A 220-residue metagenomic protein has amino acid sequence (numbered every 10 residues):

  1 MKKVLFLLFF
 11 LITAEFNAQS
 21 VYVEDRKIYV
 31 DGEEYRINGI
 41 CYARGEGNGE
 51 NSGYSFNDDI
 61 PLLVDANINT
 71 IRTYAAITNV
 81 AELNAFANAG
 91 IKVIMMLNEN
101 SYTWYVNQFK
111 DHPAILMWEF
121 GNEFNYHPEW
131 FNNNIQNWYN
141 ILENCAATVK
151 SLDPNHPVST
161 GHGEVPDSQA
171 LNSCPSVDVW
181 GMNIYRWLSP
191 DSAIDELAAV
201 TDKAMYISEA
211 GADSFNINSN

Functional and structural regions predicted by a protein language model:
M1, N17-Q19: N-terminal presequences and immediately downstream first alpha-helices
M1-V4, E209: Positively charged n-region of N-terminal signal peptides that target proteins for export
K3-A14: Sec-dependent N-terminal signal peptides
I12, N17, A87, D111 (+3 more regions): Short, structurally constrained coil/turn elements that cap an alpha-helix or connect an alpha-helix to the following
Q19-E119, V158: Active-site-adjacent substrate/metal-binding segments within catalytic domains of carbohydrate-active enzymes
A43-S52, A66-Y74, K92, M96-N100 (+3 more regions): The substrate-binding groove and active-site-proximal loops of carbohydrate-active enzymes, especially glycoside
T103-Q136, S159-G161, V165-S168: Active-site groove signature of glycoside hydrolases
Y139-N220: Extracellular glycoside hydrolase catalytic/binding regions
